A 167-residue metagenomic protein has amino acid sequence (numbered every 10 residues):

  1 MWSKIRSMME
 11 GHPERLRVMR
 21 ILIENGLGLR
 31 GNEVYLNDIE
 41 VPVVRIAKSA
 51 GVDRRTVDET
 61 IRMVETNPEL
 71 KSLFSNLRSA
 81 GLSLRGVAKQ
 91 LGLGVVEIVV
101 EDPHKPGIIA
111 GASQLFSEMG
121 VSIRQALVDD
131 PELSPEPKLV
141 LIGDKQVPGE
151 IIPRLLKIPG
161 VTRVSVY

Functional and structural regions predicted by a protein language model:
W2-E33, M63-Y167: A conserved regulatory-domain signal marking ACT and ACT-like small-molecule sensing domains and adjacent regulatory
V43: Helix-turn-helix DNA-binding elements, focusing on the entry/boundary residues of the two helices that contact DNA
I46-A47: Short alpha-helical "recognition helix" segments of helix-turn-helix
T60: Active-site/ligand-binding neighborhood in enzyme catalytic cores
